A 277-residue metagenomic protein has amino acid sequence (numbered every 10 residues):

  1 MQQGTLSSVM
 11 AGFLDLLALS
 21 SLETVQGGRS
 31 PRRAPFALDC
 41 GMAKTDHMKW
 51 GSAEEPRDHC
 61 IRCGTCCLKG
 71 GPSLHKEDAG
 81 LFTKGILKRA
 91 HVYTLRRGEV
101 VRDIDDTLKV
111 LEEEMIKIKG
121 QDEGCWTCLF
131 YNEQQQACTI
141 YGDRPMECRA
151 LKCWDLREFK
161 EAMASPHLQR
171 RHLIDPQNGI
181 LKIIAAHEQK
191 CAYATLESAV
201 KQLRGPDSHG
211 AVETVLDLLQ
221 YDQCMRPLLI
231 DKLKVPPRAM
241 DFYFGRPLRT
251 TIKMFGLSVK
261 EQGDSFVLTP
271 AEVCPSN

Functional and structural regions predicted by a protein language model:
G4-V25, R29-S276: Hydrophobic scaffolds flanking metal-cofactor catalytic centers in soluble metalloenzymes
